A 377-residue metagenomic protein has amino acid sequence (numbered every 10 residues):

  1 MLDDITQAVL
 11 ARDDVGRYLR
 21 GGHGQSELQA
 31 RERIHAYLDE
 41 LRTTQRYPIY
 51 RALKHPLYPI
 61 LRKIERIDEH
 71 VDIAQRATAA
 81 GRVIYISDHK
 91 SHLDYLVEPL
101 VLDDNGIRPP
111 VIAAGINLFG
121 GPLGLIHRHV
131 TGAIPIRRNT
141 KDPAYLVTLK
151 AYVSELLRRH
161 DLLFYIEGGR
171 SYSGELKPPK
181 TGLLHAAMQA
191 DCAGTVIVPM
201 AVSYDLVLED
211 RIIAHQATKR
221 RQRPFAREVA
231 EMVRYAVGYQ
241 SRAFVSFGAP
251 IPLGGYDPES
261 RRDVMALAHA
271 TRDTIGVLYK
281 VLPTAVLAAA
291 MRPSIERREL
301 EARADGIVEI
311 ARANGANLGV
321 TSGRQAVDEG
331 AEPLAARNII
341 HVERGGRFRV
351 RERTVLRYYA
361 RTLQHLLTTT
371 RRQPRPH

Functional and structural regions predicted by a protein language model:
M1-H377: Membrane-interfacial terminal anchoring regions of lipid-handling membrane enzymes
